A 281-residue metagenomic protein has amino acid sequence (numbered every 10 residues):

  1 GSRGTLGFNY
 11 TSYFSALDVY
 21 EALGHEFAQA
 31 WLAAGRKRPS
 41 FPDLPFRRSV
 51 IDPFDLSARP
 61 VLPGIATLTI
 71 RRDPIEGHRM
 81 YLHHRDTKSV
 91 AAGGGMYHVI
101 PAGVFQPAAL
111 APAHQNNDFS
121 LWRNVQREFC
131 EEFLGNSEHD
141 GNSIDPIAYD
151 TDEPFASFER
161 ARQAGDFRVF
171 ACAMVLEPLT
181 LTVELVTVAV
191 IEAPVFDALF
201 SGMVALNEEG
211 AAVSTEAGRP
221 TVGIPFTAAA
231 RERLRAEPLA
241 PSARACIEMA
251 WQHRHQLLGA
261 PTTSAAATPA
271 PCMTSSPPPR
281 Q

Functional and structural regions predicted by a protein language model:
G1-F27, G103-Q106, W122-L134, L199-E208: A broadly tuned "polar low-complexity/structure-edge" signature
G1-M96, R231-R280: Alpha-helical and coiled-coil interaction segments, frequently adjacent to or embedded within charge-biased
G1-Y10, S40-L56, V61-P63, G135-E209: Active-site segment of metal-dependent pyrophosphate-handling enzymes, primarily the Nudix hydrolase catalytic core
R47-L56, I100-A113, L179-Q281: Nudix hydrolase/Nudix homology domain
I75-S143: Conserved Nudix-box catalytic region and its N-terminal flanking loop in Nudix hydrolases and closely related
